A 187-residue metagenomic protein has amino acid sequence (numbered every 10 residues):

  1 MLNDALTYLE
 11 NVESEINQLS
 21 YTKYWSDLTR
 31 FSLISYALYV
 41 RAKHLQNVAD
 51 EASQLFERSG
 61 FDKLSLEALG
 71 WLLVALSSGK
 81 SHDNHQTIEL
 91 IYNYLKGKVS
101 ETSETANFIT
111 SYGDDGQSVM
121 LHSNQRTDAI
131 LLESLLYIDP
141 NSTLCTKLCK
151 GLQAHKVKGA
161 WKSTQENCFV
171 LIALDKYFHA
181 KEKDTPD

Functional and structural regions predicted by a protein language model:
M1-D187: Large, well-folded core regions of big proteins
